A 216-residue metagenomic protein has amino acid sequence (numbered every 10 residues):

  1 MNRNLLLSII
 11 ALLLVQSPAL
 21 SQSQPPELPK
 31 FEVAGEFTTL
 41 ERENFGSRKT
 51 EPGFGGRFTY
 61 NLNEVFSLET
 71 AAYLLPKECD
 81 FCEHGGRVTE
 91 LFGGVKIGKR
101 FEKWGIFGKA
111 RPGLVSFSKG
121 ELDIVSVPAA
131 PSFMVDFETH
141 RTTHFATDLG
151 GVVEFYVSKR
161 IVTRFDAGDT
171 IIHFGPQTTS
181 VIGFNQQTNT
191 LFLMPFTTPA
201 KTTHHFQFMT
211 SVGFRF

Functional and structural regions predicted by a protein language model:
M1-L7: Bacterial N-terminal signal peptides that target proteins for export
I9-A34, F216: Outer-membrane beta-barrel biogenesis signature
Q22, A34, R57-D148, F155-K159 (+2 more regions): Gram-negative (and chloroplast) outer-membrane scaffold detector with strong preference for beta-barrel transmembrane
F37-L40, L74-L75, G168: Generic short beta-strand segments
T38-E41, E78, A130-F137, T190-T197: Extracytoplasmic loops and strand-loop junctions of Gram-negative outer membrane beta-barrel proteins
T38-R57, T142: Surface-exposed strand-loop-strand hairpins of Gram-negative outer-membrane beta-barrel proteins
S47, C82, G120-I124, G175-G183: Outer-membrane beta-barrel and related beta-rich outer-membrane complex signature in Gram-negative bacteria
S158-F216: Predominantly the C-terminal beta-signal and adjacent terminal strand-loop region of outer-membrane beta-barrel
